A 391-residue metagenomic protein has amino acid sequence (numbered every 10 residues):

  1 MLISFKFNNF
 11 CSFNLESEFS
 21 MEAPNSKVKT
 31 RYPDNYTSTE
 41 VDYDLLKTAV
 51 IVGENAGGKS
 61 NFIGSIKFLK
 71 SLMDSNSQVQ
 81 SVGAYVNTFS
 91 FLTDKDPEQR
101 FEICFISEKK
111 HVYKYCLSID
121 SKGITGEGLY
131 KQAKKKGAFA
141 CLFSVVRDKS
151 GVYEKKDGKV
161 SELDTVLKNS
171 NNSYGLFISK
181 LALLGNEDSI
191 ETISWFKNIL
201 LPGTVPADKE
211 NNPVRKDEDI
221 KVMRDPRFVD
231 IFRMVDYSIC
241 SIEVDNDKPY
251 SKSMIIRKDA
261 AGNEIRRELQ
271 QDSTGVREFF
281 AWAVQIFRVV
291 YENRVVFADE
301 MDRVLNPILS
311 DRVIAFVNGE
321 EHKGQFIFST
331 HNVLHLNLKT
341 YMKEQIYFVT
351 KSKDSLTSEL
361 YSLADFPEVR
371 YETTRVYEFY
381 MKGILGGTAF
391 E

Functional and structural regions predicted by a protein language model:
M1-S4, R312-E391: C-terminal lobe/lid and adjacent interdomain/linker elements of RecA-like ASCE P-loop ATPase modules
L2-F68: Pre-Walker A-like glycine/lysine-rich segment at the N-terminus of P-loop NTPase domains
F10, E300-V304, V333: Conserved Walker B
T37, D42-V50, E54, I63-K122: Conserved P-loop NTP-binding catalytic core
T48-E54, K248-F287, V295, M301-L305: Conserved ABC ATPase signature
K95, S107-K109, F287-V290, N318-H322 (+1 more regions): Conserved catalytic network of the ASCE P-loop NTPase/AAA+ motor domain
K114-V244: Electropositive, glycine-dotted interaction segments that contact anionic polymers or phosphate-rich ligands
N306-D311: Short alpha-helix of the ABC ATPase nucleotide-binding domain corresponding to the H-loop/switch region
